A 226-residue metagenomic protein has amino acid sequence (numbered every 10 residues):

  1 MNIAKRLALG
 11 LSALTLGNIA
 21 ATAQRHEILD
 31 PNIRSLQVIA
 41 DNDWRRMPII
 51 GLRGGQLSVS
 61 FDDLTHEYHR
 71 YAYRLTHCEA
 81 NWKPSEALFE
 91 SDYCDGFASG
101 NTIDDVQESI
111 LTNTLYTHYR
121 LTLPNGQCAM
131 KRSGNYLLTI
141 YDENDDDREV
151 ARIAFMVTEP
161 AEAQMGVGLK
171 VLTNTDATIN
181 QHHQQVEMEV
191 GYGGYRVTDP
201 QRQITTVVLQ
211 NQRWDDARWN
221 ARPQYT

Functional and structural regions predicted by a protein language model:
M1-R25: Bacterial Sec-dependent N-terminal signal peptides
E27-I28, V157-H183: Low-complexity, Pro/Ser/Thr- and charge-rich linker/hinge segments at domain boundaries
R34-E79, T178-Y192: Contiguous beta-strand segments within globular domains
L64-H69, A129-M130, G194-R202: A short beta-turn/strand-edge loop motif at beta-sheet boundaries
D95-Y116: Extended, solvent-exposed segments with strong compositional bias
L115-Q127, S133, I140: Ligand-binding face of N-terminal immunoglobulin V-set domains in extracellular IgSF glycoproteins
R132-N144, V207-Q210: Internal, hydrophobic beta-strand segments that form the core of beta-sheet-rich folds
T205-T226: Long, internal scaffold/assembly segments composed of regular secondary structure
